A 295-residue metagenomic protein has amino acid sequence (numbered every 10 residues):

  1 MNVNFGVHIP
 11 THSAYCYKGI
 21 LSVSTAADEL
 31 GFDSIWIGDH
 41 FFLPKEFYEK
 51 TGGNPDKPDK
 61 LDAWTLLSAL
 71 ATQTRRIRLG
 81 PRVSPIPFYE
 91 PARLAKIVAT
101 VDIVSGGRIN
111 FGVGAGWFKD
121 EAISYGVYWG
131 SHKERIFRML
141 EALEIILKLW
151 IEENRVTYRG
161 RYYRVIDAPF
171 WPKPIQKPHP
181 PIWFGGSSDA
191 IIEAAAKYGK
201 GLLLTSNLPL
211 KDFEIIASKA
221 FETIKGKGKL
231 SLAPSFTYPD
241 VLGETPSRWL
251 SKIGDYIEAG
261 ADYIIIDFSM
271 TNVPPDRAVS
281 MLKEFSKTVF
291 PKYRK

Functional and structural regions predicted by a protein language model:
M1-K295: Active-site-adjacent structural elements that line small-molecule/cofactor binding pockets in enzymes
